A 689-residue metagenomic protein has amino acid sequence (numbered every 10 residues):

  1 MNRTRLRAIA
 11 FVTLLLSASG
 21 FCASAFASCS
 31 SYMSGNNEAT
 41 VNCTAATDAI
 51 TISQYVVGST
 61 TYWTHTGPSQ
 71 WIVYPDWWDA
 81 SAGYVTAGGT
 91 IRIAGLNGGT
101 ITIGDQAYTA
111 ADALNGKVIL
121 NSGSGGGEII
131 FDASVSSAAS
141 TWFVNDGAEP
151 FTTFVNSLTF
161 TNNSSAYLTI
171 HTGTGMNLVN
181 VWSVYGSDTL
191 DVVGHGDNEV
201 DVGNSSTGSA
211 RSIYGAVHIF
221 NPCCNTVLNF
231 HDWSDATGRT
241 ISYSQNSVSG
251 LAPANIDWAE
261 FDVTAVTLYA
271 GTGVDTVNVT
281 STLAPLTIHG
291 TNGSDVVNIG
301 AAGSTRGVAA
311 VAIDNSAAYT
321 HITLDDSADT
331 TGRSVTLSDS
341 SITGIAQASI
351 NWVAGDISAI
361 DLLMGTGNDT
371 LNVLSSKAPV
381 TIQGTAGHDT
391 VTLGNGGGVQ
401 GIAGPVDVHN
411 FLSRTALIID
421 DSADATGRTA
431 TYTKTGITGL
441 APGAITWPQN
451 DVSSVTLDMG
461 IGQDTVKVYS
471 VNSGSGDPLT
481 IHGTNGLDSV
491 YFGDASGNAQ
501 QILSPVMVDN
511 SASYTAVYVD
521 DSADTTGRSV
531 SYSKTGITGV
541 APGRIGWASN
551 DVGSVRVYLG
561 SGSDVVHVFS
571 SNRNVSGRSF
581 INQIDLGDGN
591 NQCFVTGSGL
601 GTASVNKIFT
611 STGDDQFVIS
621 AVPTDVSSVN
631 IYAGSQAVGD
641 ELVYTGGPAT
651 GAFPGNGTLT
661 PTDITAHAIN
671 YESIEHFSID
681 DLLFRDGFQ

Functional and structural regions predicted by a protein language model:
M1-A27: Sec-dependent, cleavable N-terminal signal peptides
F26-L682: Acidic, glycine-rich low-complexity segments
D681-Q689: Short acidic, low-complexity intrinsically disordered linear motifs used for protein-protein interactions
